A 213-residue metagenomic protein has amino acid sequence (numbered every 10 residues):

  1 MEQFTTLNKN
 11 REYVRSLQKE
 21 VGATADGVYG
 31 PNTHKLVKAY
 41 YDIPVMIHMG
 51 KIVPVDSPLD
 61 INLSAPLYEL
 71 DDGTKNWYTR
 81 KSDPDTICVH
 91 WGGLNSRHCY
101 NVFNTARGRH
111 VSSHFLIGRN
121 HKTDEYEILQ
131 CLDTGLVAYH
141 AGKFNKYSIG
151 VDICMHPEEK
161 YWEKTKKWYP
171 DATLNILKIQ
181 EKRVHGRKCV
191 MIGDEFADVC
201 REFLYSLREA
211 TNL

Functional and structural regions predicted by a protein language model:
M1-M49: Short acidic, glycine/serine/threonine-rich helix-capping segments at coil-helix boundaries
P54-T211: Active-site-adjacent loop/helix surface patches within enzyme catalytic domains that shape the substrate-binding cleft
